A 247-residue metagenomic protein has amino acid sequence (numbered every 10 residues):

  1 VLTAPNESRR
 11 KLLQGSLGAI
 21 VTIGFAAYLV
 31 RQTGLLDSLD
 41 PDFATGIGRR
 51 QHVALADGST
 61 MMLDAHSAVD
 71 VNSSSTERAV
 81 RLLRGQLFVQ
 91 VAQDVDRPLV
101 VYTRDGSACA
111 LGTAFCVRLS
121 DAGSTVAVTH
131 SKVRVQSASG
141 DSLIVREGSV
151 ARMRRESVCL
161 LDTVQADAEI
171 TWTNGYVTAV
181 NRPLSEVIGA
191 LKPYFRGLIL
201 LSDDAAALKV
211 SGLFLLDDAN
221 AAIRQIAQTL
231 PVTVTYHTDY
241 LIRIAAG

Functional and structural regions predicted by a protein language model:
V1-L36, A221-G247: Extreme N-terminal targeting/processing segments
V30-C109, C116: Juxtamembrane extracytoplasmic segments of single-/few-pass membrane proteins
D40, W172-N174, A207-S211: Short, solvent-exposed beta-strand edge segments and adjacent coil->beta transition regions
A56, A65-H66, S74, A92-D94 (+6 more regions): Surface loops and adjacent helix of pleckstrin homology
G58, V177-L200, L215-H237: Amphipathic, non-transmembrane alpha-helical segments in extracytoplasmic/periplasmic proteins
T76-E77, R97, A122, G140 (+3 more regions): Periplasmic N-terminal soluble interaction domains immediately after the signal peptide in Gram-negative
P98-T103, A108-C109, V117-A190, L200 (+1 more regions): Short, polar/charged, low-complexity connector loops/linkers at domain or secondary-structure junctions
S202-L208, T235-Y240: Short, glycine-/polar-rich solvent-exposed loops and beta-turns at beta-strand/coil boundaries
